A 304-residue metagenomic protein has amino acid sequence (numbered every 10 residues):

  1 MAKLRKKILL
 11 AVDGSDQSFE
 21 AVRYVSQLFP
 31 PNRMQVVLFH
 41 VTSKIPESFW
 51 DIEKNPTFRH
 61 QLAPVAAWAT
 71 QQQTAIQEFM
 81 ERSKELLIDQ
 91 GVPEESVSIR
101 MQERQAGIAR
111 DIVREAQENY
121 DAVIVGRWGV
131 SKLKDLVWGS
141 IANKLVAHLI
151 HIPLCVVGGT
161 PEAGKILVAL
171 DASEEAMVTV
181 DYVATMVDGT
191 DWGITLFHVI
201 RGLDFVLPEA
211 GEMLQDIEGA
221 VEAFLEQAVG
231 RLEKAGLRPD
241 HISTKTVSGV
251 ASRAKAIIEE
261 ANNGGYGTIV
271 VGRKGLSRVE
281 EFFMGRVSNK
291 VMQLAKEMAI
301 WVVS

Functional and structural regions predicted by a protein language model:
M1-K3, P46, T70, T74-V123 (+1 more regions): Structural beta-alpha unit
A2-A66, G164-E218, E226, R231-L237 (+1 more regions): Small/aliphatic-rich secondary-structure junction motif
L4-K6, Q27, A109-E162, A261-S304: Gly/Ser-rich helix-loop-strand patches that form or flank binding pockets for ribonucleotide-derived cofactors
D13, R104, G129, D171-A172 (+1 more regions): Structured loop/turn residues at secondary-structure junctions
S18-A21, I108-A109, W138, T179 (+2 more regions): Amphipathic coiled-coil/heptad-repeat helices and related helical stalk/stem segments that mediate oligomerization
V25, S83, I112, L145 (+4 more regions): Aromatic/hydrophobic pocket-lining residues that form π-stacking "cages" and hydrophobic walls in ligand
H40, M101-E103, H198, T246 (+1 more regions): Residue-level recognition of beta-strand->loop/alpha-helix junctions
